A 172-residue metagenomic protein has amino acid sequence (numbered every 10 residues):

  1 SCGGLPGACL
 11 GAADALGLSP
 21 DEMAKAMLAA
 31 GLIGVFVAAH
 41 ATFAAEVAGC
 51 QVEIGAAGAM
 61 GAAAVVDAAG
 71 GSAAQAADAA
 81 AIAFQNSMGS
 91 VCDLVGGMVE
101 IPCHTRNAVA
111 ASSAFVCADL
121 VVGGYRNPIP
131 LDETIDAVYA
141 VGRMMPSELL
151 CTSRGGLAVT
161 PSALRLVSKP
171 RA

Functional and structural regions predicted by a protein language model:
S1-G89: Phosphate/pyrophosphate-binding betaalpha-module
A48, I54-A172: Functionally critical mobile loop/hinge segments
